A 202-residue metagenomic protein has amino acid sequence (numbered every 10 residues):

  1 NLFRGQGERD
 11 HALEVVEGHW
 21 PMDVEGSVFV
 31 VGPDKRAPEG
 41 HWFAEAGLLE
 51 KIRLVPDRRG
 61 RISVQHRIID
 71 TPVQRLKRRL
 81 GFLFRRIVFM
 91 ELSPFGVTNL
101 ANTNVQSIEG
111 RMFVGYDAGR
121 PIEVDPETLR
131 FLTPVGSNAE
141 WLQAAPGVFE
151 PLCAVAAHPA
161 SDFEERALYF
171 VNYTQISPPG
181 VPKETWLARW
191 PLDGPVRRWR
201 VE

Functional and structural regions predicted by a protein language model:
N1-E202: Beta-propeller domains
